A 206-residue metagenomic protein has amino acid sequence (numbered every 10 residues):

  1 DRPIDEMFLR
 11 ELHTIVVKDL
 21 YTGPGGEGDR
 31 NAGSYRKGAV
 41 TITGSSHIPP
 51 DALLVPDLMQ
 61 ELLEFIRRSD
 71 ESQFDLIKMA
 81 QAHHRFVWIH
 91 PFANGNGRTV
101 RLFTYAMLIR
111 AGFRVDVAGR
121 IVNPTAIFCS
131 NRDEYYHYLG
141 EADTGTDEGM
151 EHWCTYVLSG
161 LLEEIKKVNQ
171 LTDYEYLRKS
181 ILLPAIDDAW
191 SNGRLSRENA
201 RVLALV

Functional and structural regions predicted by a protein language model:
D1-V206: FIC/Doc superfamily catalytic core
